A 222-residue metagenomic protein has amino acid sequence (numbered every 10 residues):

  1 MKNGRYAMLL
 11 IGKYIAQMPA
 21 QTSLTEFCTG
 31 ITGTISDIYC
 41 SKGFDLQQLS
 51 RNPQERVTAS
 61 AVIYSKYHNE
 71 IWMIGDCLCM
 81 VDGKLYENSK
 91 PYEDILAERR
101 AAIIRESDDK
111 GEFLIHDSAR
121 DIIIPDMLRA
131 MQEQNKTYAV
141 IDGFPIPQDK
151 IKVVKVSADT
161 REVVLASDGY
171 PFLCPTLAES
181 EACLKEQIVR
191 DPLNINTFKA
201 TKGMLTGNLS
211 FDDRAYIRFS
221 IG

Functional and structural regions predicted by a protein language model:
M1-G222: PP2C/PPM-type serine/threonine phosphatase catalytic domain
